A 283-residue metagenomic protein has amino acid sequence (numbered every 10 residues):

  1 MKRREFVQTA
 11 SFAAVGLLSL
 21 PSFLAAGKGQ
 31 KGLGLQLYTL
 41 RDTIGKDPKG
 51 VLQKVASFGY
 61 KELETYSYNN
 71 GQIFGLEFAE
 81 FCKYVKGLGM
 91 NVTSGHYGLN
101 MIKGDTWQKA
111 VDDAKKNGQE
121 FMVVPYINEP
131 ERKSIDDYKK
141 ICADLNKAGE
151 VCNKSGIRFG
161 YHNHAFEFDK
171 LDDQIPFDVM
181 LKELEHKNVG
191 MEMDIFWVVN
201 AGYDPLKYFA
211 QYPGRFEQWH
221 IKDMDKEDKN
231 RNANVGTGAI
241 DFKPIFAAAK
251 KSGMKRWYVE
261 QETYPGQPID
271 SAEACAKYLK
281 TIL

Functional and structural regions predicted by a protein language model:
R4-G16, S22-G34, L40-F58, D172-M193 (+1 more regions): Histidine-acidic metal/acid-base catalytic patches
A10-S11, L17, P21, E62 (+4 more regions): Active-site acidic/histidine proton-transfer and metal-coordination neighborhood in alpha/beta enzyme cores
G29-G34, L40-R41, L63, I73-K86 (+3 more regions): Accessory recognition modules or surfaces
G34-K46, H96-K103, I135: Active-site mouth loops of central-metabolism enzymes
Y38-L40, Y66-N70, Y97-N100, I127-E129 (+4 more regions): Active-site beta-loop-alpha junctions enriched in small/polar residues
L52-S57, I73-V92, Q108-Q119, A143-K154 (+3 more regions): Acidic (Asp/Glu)-rich catalytic clusters
E62-E64, G75-L76, C82-Y84, S94 (+4 more regions): Mature catalytic domains of secreted/periplasmic carbohydrate-active enzymes
